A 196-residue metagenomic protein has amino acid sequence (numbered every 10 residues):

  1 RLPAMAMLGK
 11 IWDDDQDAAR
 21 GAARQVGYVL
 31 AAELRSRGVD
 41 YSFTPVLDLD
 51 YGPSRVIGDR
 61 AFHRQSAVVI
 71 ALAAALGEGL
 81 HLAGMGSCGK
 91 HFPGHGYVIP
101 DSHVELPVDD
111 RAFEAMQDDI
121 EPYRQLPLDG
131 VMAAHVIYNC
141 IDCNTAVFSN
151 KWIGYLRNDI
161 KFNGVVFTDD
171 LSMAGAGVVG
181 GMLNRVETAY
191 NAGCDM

Functional and structural regions predicted by a protein language model:
R1, L34, L76: Hydrophobic/aromatic pocket-lining and membrane-interface residues
R1-P3, D40-R60, R64, G86-P107: Active-site-proximal loop/short-helix segments that contain or immediately flank catalytic acid/base residue(s)
R1-Q16, H63: A charged helix-plus-loop insertion that forms the helical arch/lid used to bind and gate nucleic-acid substrates
I11-Q25, G86-I99: Solvent-exposed, charged interface segments at domain starts and junctions
D13-A32, Q65-A71, A115-M116: Glycine-rich anion/phosphate-binding loops
D14-D17, R60-F62, Y138-N139, D170-L171: A short, structure-level motif marking secondary-structure boundaries and short turns
L30-S42: Acidic-leg catalytic submotif of subtilisin-like serine proteases
V68-M196: Second-shell residues forming the walls of enzyme active-site clefts
